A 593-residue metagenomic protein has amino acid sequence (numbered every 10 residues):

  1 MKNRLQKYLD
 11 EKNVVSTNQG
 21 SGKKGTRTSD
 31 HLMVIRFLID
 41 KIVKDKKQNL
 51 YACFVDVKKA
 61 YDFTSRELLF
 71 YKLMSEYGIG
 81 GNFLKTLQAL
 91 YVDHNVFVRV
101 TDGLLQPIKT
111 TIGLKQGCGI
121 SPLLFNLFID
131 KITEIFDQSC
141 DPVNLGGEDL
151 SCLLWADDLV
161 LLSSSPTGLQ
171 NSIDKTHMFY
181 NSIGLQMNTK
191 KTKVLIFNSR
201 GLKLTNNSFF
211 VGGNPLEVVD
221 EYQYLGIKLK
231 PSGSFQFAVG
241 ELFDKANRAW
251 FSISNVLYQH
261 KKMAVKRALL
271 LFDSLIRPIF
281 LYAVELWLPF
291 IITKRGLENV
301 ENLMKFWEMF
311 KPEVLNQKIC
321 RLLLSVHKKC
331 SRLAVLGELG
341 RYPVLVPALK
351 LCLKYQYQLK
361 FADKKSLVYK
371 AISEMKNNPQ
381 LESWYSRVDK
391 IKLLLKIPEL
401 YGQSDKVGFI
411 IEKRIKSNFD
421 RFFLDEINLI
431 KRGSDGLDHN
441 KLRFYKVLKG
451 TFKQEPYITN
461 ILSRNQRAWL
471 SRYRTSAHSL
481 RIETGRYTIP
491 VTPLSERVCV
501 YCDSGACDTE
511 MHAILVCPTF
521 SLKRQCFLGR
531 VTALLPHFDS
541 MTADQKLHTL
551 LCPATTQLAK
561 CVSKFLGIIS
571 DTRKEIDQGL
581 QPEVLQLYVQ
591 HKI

Functional and structural regions predicted by a protein language model:
M1, L5, I35, D56 (+16 more regions): Mobile genetic element proteins and their domesticated derivatives, centered on retroelements and DNA transposons
M1-L127: Conserved pre-catalytic core of RNA-dependent polymerases
R4-Q19, L124-A156, V160: Active-site palm subdomain of RNA-directed nucleic acid polymerases
K24, A156, K191-K193, F197-S199 (+3 more regions): Non-catalytic, peripheral interaction segments enriched in hydrophobic/basic residues
K59-Y77, C152-N181, N198-R200, G233-F235: Catalytic palm subdomain of template-directed nucleic-acid polymerases, centered on the conserved carboxylate motif
A89, D102, Q186-D220: Short, conserved micro-motifs composed of acidic
V256, L442-I593: Family-specific functional microsites
V284, G296-I319, S325-T484, K592-I593: Extended C-terminal regions of large enzymes
